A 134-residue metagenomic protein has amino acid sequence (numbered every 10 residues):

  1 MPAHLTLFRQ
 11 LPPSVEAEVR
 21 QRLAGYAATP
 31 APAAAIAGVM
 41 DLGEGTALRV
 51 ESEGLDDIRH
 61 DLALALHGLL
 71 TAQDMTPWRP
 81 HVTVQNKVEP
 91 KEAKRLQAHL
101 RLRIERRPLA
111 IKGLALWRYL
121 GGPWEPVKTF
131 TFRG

Functional and structural regions predicted by a protein language model:
M1-G134: Histidine-dependent nucleotide/RNA phosphoesterase domain, centered on the 2H-phosphoesterase fold with its duplicated
